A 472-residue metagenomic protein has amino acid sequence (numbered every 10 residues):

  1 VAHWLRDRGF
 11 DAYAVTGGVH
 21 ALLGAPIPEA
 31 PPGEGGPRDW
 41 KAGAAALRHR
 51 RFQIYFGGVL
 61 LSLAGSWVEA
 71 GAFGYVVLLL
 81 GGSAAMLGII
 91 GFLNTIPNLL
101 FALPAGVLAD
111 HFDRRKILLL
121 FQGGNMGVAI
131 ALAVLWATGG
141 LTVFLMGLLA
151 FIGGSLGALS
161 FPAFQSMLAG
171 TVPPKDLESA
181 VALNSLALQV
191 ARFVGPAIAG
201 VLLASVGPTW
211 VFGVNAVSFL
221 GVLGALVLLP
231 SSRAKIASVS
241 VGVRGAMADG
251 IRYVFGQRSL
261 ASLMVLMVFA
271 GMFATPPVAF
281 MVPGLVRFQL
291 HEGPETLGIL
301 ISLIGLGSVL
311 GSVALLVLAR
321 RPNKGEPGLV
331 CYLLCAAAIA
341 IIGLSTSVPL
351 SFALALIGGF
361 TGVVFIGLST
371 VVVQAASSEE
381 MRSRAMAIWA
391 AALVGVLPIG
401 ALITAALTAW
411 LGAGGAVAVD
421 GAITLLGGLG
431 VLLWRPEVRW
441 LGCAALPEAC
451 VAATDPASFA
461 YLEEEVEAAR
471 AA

Functional and structural regions predicted by a protein language model:
V1-G36: Rhodanese-like catalytic fold shared by cysteine-dependent sulfurtransferases and DSP/PTP-type phosphatases
G36-A471: Alpha-helical transmembrane-bundle signature of multi-pass membrane transport and export proteins
